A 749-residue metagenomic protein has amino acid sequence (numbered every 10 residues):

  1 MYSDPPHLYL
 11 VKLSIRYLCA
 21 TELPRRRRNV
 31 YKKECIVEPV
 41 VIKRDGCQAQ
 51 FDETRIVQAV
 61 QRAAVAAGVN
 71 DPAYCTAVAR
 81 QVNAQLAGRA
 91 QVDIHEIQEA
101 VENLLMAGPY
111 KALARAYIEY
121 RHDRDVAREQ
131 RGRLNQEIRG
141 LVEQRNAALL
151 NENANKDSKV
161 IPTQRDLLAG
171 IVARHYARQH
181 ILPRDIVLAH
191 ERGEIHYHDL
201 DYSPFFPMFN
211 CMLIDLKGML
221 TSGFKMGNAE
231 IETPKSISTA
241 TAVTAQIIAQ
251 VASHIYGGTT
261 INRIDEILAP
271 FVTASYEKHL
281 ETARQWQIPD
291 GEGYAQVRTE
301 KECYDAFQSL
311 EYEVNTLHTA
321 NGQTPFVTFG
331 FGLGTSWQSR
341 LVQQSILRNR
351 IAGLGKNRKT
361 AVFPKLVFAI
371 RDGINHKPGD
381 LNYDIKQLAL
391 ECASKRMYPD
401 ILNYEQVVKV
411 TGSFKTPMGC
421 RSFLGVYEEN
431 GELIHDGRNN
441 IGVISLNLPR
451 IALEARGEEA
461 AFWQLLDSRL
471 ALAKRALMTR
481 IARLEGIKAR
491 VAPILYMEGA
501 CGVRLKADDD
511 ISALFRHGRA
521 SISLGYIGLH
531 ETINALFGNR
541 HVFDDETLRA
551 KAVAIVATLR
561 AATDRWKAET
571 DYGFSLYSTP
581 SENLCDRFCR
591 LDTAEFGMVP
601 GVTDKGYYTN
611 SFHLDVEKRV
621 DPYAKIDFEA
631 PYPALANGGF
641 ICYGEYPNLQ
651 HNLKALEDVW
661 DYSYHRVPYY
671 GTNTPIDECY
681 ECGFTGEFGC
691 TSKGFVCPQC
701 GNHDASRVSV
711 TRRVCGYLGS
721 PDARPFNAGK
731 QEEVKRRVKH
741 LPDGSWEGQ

Functional and structural regions predicted by a protein language model:
S3-L10, L18: Short hydrophobic targeting helices and cationic amphipathic motifs that mediate membrane/organellar targeting
K12-I36: Short, Lys/Arg-enriched N-terminal segments with co-localized hydrophobic residues within the first ~10-30 amino acids
V30-R145, Q731-E732, R736-R737: Charged, amphipathic alpha-helical regulatory modules used for macromolecular assembly or allosteric control
A64, E311, A535, N727-V734: Metallocofactor- and cofactor-centric catalytic cores in central/energy metabolism, strongly enriched
L134-G518, N539, D545-H703, V710: Conserved catalytic cores of very large enzyme subunits
I255, T259, R438, R516-I533 (+1 more regions): Conserved phosphate/anionic-ligand binding catalytic regions in large, soluble enzymes, centered on
G701-G748: Long insertion/accessory domains within large nucleic-acid-processing enzymes
